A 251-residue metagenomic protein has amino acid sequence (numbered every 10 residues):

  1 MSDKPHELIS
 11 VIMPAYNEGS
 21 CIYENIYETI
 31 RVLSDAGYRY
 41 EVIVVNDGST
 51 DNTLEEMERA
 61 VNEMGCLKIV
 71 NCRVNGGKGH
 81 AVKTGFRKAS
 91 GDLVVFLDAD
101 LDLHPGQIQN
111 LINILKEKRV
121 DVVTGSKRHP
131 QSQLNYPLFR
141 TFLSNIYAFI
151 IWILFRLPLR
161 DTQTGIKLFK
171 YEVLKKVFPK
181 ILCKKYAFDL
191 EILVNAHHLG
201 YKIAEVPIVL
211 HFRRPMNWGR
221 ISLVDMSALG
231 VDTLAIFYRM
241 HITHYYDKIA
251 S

Functional and structural regions predicted by a protein language model:
M1-I9, L154-R156, K180-S251: Hydrophobic helical membrane-anchoring modules
M1-R31, Y38: N-proximal low-complexity "stem/linker" segments adjacent to membrane-targeting elements
E18-C21, S49, K78, H104: Donor nucleotide-sugar binding loop of glycosyltransferases
N25, T53, V82, G106-I108 (+1 more regions): Acidic donor-diphosphate engagement hotspot in glycosyltransferases and nucleotidyltransferases that stabilizes
Y38-S49, V70-C72: Short beta-strand/loop segment that forms part of the nucleotide-sugar
N46-E55, L101: A conserved acidic beta->alpha catalytic loop
C66, V70-K88, L93, P105-Y186 (+2 more regions): Acceptor/aglycone-binding surface of glycosyltransferases and processive sugar-polymer synthases
